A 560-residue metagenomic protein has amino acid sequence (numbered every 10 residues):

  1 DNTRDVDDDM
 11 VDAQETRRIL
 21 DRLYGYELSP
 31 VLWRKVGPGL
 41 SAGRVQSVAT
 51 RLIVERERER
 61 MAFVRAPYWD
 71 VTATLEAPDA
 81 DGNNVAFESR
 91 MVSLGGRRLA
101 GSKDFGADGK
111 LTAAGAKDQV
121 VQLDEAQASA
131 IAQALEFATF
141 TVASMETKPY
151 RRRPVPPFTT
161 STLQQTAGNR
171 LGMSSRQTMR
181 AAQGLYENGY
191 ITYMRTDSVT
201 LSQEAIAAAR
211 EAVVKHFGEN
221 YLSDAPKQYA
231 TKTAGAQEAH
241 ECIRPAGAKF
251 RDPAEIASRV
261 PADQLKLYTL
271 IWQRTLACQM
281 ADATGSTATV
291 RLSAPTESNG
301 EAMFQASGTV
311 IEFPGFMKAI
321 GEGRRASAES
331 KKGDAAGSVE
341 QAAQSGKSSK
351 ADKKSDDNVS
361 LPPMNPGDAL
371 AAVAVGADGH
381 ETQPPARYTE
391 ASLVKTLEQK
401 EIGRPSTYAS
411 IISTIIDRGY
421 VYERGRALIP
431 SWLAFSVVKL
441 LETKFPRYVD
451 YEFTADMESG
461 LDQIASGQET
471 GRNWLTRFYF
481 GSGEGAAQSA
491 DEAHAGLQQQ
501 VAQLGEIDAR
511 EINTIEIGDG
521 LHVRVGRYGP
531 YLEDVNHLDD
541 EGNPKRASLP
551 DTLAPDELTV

Functional and structural regions predicted by a protein language model:
D1-G184, Y190, A335-Q341, S345-A351 (+1 more regions): Conserved phosphate-chemistry cores used by DNA topoisomerases
S29, R60-A62, K110-A113, K117 (+5 more regions): Basic, low-complexity terminal or inter-domain segments flanking catalytic cores
E187-N188, R418: A short structural micro-motif
